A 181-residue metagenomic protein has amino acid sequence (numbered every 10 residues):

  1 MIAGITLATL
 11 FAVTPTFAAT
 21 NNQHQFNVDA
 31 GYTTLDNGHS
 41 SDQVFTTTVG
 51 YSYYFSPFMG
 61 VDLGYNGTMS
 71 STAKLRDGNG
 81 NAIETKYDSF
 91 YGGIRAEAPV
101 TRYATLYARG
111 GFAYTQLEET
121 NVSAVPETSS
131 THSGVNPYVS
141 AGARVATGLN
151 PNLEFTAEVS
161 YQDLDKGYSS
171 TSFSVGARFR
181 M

Functional and structural regions predicted by a protein language model:
M1-Q23: Cleavable N-terminal export/targeting peptides
P15-V61, Y65-K74, A96: Short glycine/proline- and aromatic-enriched beta-strand/turn motifs that initiate or cap beta-hairpins
N22-H24, Q43-T47, K86-F90, S133-V139 (+1 more regions): Residues that define the transmembrane beta-barrel architecture of outer-membrane proteins
H24-V28, P57-L63, R102-L106, T147-A157: Repeated loop/turn-to-beta-strand initiation elements of outer-membrane beta-barrel proteins
Q25, A141, V145-T147, E154 (+1 more regions): Outer-membrane beta-barrel "beta-signal"
V28, V49, G92-I94, G110 (+2 more regions): Membrane-embedded beta-strands of outer-membrane beta-barrel proteins, especially the hydrophobic/small aromatic
A30-D36, F45, Y65-S71, A98 (+4 more regions): Transmembrane beta-strands of outer-membrane beta-barrel pores
N37-F45, S71-G80, E118-E127, G167-F173: Outer-membrane beta-barrel translocator domains and adjoining extracellular loop/strand segments of Gram-negative
